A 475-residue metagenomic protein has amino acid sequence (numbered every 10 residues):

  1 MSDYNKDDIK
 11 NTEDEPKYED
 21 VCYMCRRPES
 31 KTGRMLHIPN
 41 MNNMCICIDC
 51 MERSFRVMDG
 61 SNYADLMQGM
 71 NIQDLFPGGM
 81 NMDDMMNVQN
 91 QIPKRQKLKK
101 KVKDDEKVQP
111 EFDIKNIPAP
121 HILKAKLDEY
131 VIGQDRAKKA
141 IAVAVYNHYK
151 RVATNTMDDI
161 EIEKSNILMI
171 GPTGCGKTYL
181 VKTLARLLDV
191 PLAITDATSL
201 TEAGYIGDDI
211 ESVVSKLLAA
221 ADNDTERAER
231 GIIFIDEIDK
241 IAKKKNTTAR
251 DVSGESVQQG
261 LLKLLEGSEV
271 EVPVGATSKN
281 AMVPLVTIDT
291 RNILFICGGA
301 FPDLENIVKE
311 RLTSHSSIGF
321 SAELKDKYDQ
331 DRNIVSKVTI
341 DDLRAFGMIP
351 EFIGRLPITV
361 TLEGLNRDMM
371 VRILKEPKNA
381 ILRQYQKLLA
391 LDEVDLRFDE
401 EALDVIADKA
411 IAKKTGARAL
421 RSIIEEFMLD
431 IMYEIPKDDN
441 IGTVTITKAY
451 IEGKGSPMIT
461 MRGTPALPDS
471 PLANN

Functional and structural regions predicted by a protein language model:
M1-F234, D239-N475: Non-catalytic accessory segments flanking P-loop/AAA+ NTPase cores
